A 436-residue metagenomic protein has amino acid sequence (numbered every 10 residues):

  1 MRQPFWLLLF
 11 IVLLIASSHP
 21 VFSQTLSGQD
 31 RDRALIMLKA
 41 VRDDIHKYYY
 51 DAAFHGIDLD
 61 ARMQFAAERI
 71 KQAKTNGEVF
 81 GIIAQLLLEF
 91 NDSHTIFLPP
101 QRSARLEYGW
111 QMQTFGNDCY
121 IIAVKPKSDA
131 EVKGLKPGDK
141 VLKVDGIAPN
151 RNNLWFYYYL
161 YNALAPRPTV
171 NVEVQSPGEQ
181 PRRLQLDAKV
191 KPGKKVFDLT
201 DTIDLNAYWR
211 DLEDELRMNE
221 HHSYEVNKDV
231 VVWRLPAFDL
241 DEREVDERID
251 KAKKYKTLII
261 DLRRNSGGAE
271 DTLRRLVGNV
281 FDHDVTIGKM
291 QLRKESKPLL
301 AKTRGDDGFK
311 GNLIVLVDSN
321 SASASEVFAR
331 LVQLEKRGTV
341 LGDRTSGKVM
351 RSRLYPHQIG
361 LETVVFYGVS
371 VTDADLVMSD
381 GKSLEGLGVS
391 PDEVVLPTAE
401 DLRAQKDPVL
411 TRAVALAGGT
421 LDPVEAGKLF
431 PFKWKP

Functional and structural regions predicted by a protein language model:
M1-L8: Bacterial N-terminal signal peptides that target proteins for export
L8-S17: Bacterial N-terminal signal peptides
V21-S23, G28: Boundary at the C-terminal end of the N-terminal hydrophobic targeting segment
D30-F54: Mature N-terminal segment immediately following signal peptide/propeptide cleavage in secreted/periplasmic
A53-C119, T169, E179-Y224, D422-P436: Extended, small/polar residue-biased N-terminal targeting/export presequences and adjacent propeptide/linker tracts
R102-K143, I147-R151, L240: PDZ/PDZ-like domain segments forming the peptide/carboxylate-binding groove, activating on the N-terminal beta-strands
A130-W155, I259-D261, V332-E335, V340 (+2 more regions): Conserved PDZ fold ligand-binding element
R167-P168, E173-E362: Cleft-lining beta-strand/loop regions that shape enzyme active-site pockets
